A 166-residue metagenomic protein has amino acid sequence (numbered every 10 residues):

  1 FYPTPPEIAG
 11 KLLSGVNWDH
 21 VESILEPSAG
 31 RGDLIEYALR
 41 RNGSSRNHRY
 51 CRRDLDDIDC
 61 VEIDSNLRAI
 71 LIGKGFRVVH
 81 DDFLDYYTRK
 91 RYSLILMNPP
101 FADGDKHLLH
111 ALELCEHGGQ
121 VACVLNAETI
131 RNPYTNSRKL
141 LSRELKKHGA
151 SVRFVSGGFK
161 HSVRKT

Functional and structural regions predicted by a protein language model:
F1-T166: Class I S-adenosyl-L-methionine-dependent methyltransferase catalytic core
